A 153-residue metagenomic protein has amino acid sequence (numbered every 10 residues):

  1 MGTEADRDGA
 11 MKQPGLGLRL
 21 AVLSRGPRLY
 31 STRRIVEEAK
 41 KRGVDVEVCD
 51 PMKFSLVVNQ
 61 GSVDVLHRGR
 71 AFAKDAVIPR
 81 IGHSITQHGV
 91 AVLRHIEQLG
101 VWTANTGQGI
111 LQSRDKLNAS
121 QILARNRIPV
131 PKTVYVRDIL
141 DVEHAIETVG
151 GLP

Functional and structural regions predicted by a protein language model:
A10-R25, L29-E37, V46, L66-F72 (+3 more regions): Active-site nucleotide/adenylate-binding loops and adjacent lid/helix of ATP-dependent enzymes
R42-V48: N-terminal ordered "arm"
P51-E97, A104-S113: N-terminal glycine-rich "phosphate-gripper" loop used for MgATP/nucleotide binding and carboxylate activation
